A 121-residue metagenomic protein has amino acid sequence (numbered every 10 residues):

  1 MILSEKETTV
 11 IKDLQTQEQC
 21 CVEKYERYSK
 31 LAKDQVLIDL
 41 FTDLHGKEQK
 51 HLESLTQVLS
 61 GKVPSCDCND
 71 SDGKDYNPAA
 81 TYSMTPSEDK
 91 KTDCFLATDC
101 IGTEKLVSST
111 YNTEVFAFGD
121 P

Functional and structural regions predicted by a protein language model:
E7-L31, N77-P121: Acidic/histidine-rich alpha-helical segments that form the ligand environment of transition-metal centers
Q35-K74: Conserved alpha-helical segments that form or flank metal/cofactor-binding pockets of metalloenzymes
